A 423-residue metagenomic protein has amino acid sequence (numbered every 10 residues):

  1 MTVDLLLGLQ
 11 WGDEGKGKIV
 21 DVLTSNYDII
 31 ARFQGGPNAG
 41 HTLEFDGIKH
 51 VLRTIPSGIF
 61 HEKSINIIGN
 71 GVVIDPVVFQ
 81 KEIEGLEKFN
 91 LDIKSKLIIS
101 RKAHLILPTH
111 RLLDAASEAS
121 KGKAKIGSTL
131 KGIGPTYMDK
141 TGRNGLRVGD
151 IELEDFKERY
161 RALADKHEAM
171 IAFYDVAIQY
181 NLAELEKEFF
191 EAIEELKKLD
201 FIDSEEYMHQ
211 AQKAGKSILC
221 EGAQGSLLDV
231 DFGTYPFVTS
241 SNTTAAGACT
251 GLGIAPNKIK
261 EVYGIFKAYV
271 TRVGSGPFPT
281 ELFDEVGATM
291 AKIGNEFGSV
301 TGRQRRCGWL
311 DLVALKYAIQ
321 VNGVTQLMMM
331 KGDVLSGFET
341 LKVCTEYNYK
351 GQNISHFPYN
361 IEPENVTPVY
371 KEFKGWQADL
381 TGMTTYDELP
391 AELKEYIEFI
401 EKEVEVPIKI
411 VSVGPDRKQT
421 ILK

Functional and structural regions predicted by a protein language model:
M1-K423: Non-transmembrane, aqueous-exposed alpha-helical and coiled segments at domain scale
